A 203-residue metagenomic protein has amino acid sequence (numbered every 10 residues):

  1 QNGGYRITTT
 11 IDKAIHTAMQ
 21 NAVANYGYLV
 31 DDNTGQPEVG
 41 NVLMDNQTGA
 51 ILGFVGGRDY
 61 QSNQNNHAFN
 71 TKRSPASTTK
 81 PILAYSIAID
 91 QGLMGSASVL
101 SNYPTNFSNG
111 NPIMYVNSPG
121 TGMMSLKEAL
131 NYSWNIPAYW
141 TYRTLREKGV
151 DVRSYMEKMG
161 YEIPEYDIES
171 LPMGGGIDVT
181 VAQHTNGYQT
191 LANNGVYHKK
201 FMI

Functional and structural regions predicted by a protein language model:
Q1-N2, E162: Membrane-proximal periplasmic segments of bacterial cell-envelope enzymes, especially penicillin-binding proteins
N2-R73, S77-T78, S98, R153-M156: Periplasmic/cell-envelope proteins involved in peptidoglycan metabolism and beta-lactam response
G3-T10, V30, N66-S74, P112-P119 (+3 more regions): Second-shell loop/turn segments in exported
T9-T17, R73-T78, M94, G120-M124 (+3 more regions): Soluble non-cytosolic domains of exported or imported proteins
M19, G49, R73-L100, A129 (+1 more regions): Active-site SXXK
L93-V152, I168, N193, Y197: Conserved catalytic neighborhood of penicillin-recognizing serine enzymes
E147-I163: Short, charged, amphipathic alpha-helices and their helix-cap/turn boundaries
Y161-I203: Active-site-proximal helix/loop microenvironment of the serine DD-peptidase/beta-lactamase transpeptidase fold
